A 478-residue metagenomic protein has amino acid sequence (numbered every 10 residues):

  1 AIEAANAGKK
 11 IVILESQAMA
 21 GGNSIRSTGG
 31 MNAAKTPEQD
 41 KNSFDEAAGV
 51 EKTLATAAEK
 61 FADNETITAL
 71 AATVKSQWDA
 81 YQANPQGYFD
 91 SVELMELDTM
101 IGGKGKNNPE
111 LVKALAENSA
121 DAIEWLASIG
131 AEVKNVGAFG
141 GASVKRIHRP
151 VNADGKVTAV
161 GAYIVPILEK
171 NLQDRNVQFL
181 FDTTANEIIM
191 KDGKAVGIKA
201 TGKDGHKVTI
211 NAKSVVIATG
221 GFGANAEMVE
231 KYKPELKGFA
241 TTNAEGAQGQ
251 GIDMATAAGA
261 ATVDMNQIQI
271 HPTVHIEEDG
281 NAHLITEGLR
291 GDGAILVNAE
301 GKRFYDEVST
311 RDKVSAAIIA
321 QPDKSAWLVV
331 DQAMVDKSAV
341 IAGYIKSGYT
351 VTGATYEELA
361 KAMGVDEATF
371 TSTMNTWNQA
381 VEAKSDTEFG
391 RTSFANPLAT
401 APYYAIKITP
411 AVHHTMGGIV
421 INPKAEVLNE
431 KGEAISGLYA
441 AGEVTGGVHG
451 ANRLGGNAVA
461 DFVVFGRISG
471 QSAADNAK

Functional and structural regions predicted by a protein language model:
A5-S27: Glycine-rich FAD pyrophosphate-binding loop
R26-A62: N-terminal glycine-rich dinucleotide-binding loop that anchors FAD/FMN and/or NAD(P) in oxidoreductases
E59-A122, G130, L328-D331, K337-A383: N-terminal leader/propeptide and maturation segments of large enzyme subunits in energy/redox metabolism and hydrolases
E59-A71, I252-E367: An anion/pyrophosphate-binding glycine-rich loop and adjacent beta-alpha core in soluble alpha-beta enzymes
D90-H206, A226-M228, H275-I276, V381-T400: Conserved redox-cofactor binding core of oxidoreductases
E187, T369-N452: A glycine-rich dinucleotide-binding beta-alpha-beta segment and adjacent secondary-structure elements that constitute
K203-H206, I210-D279, H283, F465-I468: Glycine-rich loop(s) and the adjacent beta-strand/alpha-helix scaffold that form part
I252-A261, M363-D366, T371-M374, D461-K478: Internal hydrophobic alpha-helix adjacent to the cofactor/substrate pocket in enzyme cavities
